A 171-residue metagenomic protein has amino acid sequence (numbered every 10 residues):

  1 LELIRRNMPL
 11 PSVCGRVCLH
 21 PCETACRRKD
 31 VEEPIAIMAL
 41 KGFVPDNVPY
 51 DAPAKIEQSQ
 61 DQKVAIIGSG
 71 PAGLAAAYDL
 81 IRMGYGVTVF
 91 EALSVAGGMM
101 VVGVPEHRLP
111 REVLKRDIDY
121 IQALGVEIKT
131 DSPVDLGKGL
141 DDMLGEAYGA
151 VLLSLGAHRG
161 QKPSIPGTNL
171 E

Functional and structural regions predicted by a protein language model:
L1-P9: Short, charged low-complexity linear segments at domain edges
P9, G70-P71, V95: Residue-level detector of alpha-helix initiation sites
S12-C14, L19-I67, M83, L114-Y120 (+1 more regions): FAD-binding core/adjacent interface of flavoenzyme oxidoreductases
Q62-T88: N-terminal Rossmann-like FAD-binding beta1-loop-alpha1 element of flavoenzymes
A75, A96-G97, R159-K162: Short, well-ordered, mixed-charge alpha-helical segments that flank or form enzyme active sites
A77-D79, V101-V102, P163-G167: Short amphipathic alpha-helical segments
Y85-V101: Glycine-rich FAD pyrophosphate-binding loop
V102-V113: Glycine-rich phosphate-binding loop and adjoining beta1-alpha1-beta2 segment of Rossmann-like nucleotide-binding folds
